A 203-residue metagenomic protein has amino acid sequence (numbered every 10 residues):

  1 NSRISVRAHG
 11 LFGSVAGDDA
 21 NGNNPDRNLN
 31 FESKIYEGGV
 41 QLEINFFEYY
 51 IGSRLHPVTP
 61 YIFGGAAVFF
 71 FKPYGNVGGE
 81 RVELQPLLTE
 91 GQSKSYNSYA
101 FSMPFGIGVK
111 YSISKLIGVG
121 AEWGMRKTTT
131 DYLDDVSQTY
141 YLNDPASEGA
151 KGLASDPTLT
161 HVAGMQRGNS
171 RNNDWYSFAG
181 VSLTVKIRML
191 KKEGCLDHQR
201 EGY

Functional and structural regions predicted by a protein language model:
N1, V40-F46, G64-V68, F105-Y111 (+2 more regions): Residues on the lipid-exposed face of transmembrane beta-strands in outer-membrane beta-barrel proteins
S2, E48, H56, I113-K115 (+1 more regions): Short coil turns and loop connectors of transmembrane beta-barrels in diderm outer membranes and organellar homologs
I4-R81: Gram-negative (and chloroplast) outer-membrane scaffold detector with strong preference for beta-barrel transmembrane
G22-F31, G78-L84, D135-P145, R200: Flexible, surface-exposed loop regions and adjacent strand-edge segments of Gram-negative outer-membrane beta-barrel
N23-I35, L88-S95, R167-N169: Extracellular loop and loop/strand-boundary signature of outer-membrane beta-barrel proteins
K34-G38, V58, N97-M103, W175-A179: Residues that define the transmembrane beta-barrel architecture of outer-membrane proteins
T89-T129: A contiguous pocket-lining binding segment that forms or flanks enzyme active sites
S114-Y203: Predominantly the C-terminal beta-signal and adjacent terminal strand-loop region of outer-membrane beta-barrel
